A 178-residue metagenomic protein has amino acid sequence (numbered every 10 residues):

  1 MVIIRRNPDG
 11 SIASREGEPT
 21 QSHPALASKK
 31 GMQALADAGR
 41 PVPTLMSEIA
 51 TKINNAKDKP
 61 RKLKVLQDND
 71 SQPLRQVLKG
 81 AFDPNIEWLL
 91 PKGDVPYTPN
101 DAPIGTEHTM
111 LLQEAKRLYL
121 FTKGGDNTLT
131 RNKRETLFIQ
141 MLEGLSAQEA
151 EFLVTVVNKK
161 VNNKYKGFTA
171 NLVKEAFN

Functional and structural regions predicted by a protein language model:
V2-N178: N-terminal nucleic-acid-engaging modules of covalent nucleotidyltransferase systems
